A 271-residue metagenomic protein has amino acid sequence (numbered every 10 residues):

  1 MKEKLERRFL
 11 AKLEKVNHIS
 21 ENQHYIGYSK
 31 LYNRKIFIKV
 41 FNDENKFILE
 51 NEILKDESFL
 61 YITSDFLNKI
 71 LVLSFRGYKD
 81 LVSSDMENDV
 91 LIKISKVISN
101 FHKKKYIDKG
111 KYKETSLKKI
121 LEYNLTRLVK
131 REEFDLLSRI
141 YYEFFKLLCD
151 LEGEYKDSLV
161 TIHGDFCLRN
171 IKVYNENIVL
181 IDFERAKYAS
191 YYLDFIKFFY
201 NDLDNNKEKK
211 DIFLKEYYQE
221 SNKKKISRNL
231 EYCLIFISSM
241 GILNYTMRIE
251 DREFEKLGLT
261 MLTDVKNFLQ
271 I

Functional and structural regions predicted by a protein language model:
M1-R8, L262-I271: Regulatory N- and C-terminal appendages and interdomain linkers associated with kinase/kinase-like NTP transferase
K2-R8, Y106-G164: An alpha-helical support segment within catalytic cores of ATP-dependent transferases
L5-K30: ATP-binding glycine-rich phosphate-binding loop
S20-S29, L148-L193: Active-site acidic catalytic loop and adjacent metal/ATP-binding pocket of ATP-dependent phosphoryl transfer enzymes
Y32-L71, V82-N100: A conserved alpha-helical element in kinase catalytic cores
K69-S84, E122, T126-R127, S239-R252: A glycine-centered beta->alpha junction motif in the catalytic cores of kinase/phosphotransferase enzymes
I98, H102-Y106, F199, S221: Protein kinase-like catalytic domain
Y192-N222, I235-D264: Active-site activation/catalytic loop segments of kinase-like enzymes and analogous catalytic loops in related
